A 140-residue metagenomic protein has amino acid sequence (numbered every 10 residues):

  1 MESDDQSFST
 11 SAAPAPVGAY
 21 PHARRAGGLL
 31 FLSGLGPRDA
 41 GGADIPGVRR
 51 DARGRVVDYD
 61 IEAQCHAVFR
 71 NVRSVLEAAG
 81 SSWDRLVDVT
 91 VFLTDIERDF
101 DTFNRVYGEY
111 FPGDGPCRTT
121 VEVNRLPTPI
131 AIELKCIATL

Functional and structural regions predicted by a protein language model:
E2-L140: Short, polar/acidic, helix-capping and beta-turn segments at strand->helix junctions that line the mouths
